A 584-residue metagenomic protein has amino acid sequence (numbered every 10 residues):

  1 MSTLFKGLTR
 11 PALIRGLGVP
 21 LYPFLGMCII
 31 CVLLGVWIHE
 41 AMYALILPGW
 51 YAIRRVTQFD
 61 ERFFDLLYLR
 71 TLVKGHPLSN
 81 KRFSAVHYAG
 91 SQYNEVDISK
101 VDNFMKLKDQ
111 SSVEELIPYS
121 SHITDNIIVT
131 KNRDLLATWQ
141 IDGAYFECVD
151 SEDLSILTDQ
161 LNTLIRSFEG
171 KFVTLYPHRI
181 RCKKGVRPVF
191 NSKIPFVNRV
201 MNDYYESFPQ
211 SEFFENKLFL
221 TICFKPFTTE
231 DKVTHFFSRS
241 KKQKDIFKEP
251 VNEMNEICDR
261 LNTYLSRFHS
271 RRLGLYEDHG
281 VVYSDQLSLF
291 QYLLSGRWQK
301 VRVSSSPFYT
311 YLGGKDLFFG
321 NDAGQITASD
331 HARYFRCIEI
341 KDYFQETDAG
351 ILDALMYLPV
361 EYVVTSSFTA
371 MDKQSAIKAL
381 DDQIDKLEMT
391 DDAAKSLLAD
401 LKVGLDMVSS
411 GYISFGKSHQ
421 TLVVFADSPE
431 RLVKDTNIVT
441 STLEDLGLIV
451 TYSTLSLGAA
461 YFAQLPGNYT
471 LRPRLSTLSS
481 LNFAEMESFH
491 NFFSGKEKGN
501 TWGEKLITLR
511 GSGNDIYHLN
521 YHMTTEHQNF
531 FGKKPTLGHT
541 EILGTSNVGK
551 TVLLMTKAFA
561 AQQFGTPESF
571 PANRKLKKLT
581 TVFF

Functional and structural regions predicted by a protein language model:
M1-K6, E61-V101: Membrane-proximal soluble regions of multi-pass membrane proteins
G7-P20: Short, amphipathic, aromatic/basic-enriched membrane-interface segments that mark the entry/exit of transmembrane
P23-V32, I46-L47: Hydrophobic, membrane-inserted alpha-helices
V32-M42: Transmembrane helix interruption/hinge and helix-loop junction motifs
L47-Q58: Alpha-helical transmembrane segments and their membrane-interface exit regions
D102-A484, S488-S494: Extended, folded cores of ATP/NTP-driven motor/assembly subunits in large transport and secretion machines
V129, A144, S151, T158-I165 (+1 more regions): Glycine-rich phosphate-binding loop of nucleotide-binding enzymes
D445-T536, K550-L553, K557-A560: Phosphate-binding P-loop/Walker A region and its immediate neighborhood
